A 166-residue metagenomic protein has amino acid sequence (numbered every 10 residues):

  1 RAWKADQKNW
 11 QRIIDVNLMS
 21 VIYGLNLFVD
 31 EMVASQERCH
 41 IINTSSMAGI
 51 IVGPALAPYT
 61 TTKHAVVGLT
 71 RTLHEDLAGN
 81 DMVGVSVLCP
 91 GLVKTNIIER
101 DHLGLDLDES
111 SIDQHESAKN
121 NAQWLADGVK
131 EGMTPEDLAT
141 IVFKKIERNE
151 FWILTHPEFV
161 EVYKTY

Functional and structural regions predicted by a protein language model:
R1-A2, D6-Q11: Substrate-binding pocket helix/loop in short-chain dehydrogenase/reductase
A5, V52-T60, T72: Active-site loop-to-helix junction immediately N-terminal to the catalytic Tyr of the SDR YXXXK motif in Rossmann-fold
L25, T62: Active-site helix of classical SDR
L27-E37: A short helix-coil junction within the Rossmann-fold of NAD(P)-dependent oxidoreductases
S46: Residue(s) in the substrate-gating loop at a strand-loop-helix junction that position the organic substrate next
I51, T72-V83: Active-site-adjacent segment of SDR/Rossmann-fold oxidoreductases
A78-I153: SDR active-site lid
